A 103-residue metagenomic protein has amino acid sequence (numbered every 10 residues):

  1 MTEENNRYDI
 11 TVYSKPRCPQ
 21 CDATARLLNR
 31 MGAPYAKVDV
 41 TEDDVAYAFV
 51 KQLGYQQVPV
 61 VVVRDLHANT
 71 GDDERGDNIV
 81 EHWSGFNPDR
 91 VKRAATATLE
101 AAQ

Functional and structural regions predicted by a protein language model:
M1-I10, A95, E100-Q103: Extracytoplasmic thiol/disulfide redox context detector
T2-A33: Local sequence-structure signature of Cys/Sec-based thiol-disulfide redox active-site neighborhoods
K15, Y55, P88: ATP/adenylate-binding site constellation spanning eukaryotic-like Ser/Thr protein kinases, ABC-transporter
E42-D43, N87: Acidic/polar helix N-cap motif
V45-F49: Short acidic active-site motifs
L53-V62: Structural micro-motif
D65-A102: Non-catalytic, surface beta->alpha helical segment in thiol-disulfide oxidoreductase systems
